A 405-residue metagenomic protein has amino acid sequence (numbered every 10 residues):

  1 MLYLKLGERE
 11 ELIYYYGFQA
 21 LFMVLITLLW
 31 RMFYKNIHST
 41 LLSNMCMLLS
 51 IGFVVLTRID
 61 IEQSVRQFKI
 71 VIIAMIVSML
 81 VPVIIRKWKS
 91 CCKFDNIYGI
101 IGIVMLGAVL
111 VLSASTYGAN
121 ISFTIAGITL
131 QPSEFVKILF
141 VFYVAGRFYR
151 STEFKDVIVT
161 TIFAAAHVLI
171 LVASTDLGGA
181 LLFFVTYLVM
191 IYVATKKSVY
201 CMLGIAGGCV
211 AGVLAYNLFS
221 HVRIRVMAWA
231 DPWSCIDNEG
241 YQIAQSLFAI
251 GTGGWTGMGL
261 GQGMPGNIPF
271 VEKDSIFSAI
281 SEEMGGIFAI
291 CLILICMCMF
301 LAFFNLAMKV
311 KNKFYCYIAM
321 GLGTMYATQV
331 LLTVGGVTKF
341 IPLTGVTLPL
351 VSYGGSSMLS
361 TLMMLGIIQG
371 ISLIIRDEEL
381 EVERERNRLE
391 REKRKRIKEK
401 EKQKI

Functional and structural regions predicted by a protein language model:
M1-K5: N-terminal "leader" segments that precede or initiate the main folded domain
R9-E239, S278, E282-G336, M363 (+2 more regions): Hydrophobic alpha-helical transmembrane segments of multi-pass inner membrane proteins, especially in bacterial systems
A119-I121, A126, R225, G251-T252 (+4 more regions): Glycine-rich, flexible loop/turn motifs
F123, F183, G261-N267, I295 (+2 more regions): Re-entrant/interfacial helical elements at transmembrane boundaries that shape and gate the permeation pathway
G127-E134, A173-T175, G254, M258 (+1 more regions): Glycine/serine-rich anion-binding loops at beta->alpha junctions that coordinate negatively charged ligand groups
D176-L181, G257-L260, V271-K273, I341-T344 (+1 more regions): Transmembrane helix boundary and interhelical junction motifs in multipass membrane proteins
P232-K273, F277, I287-F288: TM-adjacent membrane-interface loops and short helices in multi-pass inner/ER membrane proteins
K339-R384: Transmembrane alpha-helices of multi-pass inner-membrane enzymes
